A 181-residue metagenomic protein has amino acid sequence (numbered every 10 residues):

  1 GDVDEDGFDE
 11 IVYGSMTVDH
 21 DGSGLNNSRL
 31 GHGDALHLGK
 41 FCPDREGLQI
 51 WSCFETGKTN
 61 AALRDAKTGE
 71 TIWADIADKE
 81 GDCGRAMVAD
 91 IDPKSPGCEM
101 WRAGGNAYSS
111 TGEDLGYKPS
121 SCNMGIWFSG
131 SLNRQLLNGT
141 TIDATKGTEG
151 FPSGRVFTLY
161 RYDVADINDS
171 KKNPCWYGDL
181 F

Functional and structural regions predicted by a protein language model:
G1-F181: Beta-propeller-forming repeat regions
